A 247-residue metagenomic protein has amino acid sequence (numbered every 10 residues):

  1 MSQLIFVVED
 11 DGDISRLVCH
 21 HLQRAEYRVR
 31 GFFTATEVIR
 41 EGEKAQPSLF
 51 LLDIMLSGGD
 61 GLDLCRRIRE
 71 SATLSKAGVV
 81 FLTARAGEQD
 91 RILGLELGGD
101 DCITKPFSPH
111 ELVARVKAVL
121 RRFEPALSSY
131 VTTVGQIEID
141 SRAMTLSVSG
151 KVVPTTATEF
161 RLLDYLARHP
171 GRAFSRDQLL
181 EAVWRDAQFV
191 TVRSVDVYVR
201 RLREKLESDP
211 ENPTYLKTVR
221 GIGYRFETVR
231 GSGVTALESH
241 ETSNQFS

Functional and structural regions predicted by a protein language model:
Q3-L4, K117-A173, D177, G231 (+1 more regions): Short, Lys/Arg-enriched segments at the junction into DNA-binding effector domains of transcriptional regulators
E9: Conserved acidic carboxylate
D13-R24: Charged docking surfaces used in two-component/phosphorelay signaling
E26-E41: Short hydrophobic/Thr-rich beta-strand motif most characteristic of the beta2 strand and flanking loop of CheY-like
R28, F50, I54-S57, R85: The short loop immediately C-terminal to the conserved phospho-acceptor aspartate in CheY-like receiver
T34, D60-D63: Acidic catalytic/metal-coordinating carboxylates
L62, R66-S71, K76-T133: Basic, amphipathic DNA-recognition helix from helix-turn-helix-like DNA-binding domains
T145, G150-Y215, V219-I222: Positively charged, aromatic-enriched patches within helix-turn-helix-type DNA-binding elements, predominantly
